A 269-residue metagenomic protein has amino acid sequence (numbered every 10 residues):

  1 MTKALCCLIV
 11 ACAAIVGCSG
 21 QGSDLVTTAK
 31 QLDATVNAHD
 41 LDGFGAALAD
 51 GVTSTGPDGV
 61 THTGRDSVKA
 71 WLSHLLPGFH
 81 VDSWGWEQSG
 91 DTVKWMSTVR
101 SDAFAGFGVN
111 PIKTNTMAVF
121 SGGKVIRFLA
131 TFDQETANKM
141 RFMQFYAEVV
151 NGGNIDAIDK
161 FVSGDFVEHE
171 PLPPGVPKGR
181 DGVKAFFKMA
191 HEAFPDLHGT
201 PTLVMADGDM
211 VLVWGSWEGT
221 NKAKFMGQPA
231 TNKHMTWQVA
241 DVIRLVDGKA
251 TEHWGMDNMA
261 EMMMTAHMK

Functional and structural regions predicted by a protein language model:
M1-L5: Positively charged n-region of N-terminal signal peptides that target proteins for export
C6-I15: Bacterial N-terminal signal peptides
C18-K269: C-terminal and inter-domain tail/linker signature
